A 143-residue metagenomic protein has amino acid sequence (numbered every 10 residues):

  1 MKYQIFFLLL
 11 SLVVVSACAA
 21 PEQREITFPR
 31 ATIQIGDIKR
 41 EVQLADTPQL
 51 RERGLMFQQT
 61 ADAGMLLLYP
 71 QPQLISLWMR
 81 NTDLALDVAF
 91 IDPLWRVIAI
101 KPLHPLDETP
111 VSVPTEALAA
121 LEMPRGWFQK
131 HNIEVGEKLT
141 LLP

Functional and structural regions predicted by a protein language model:
M1-F6: Bacterial N-terminal signal peptides that target proteins for export
F7-L10, I35: Helix-rich terminal scaffold detector
L10-L12, V88: Low-complexity, intrinsically disordered short peptide segments enriched in small/polar/basic residues
V14-A17: C-terminal motif of bacterial Sec signal peptides marking the signal peptidase cleavage site
A19-P143: Compact, glycine-rich, soluble single-domain proteins
